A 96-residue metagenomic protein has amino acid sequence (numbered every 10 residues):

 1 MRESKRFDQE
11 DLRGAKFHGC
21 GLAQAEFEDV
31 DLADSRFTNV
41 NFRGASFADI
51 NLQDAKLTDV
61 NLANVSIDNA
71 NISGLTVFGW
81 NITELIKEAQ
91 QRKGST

Functional and structural regions predicted by a protein language model:
M1-T96: Tandem repeat scaffolds
